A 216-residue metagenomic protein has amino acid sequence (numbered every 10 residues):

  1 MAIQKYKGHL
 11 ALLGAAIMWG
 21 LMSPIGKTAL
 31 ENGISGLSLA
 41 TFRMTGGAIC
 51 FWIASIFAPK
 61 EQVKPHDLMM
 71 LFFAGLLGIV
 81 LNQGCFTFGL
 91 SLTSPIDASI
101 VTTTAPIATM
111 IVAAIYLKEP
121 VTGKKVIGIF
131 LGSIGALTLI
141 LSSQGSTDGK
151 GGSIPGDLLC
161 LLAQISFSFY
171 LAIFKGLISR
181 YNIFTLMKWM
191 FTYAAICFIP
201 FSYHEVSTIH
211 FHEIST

Functional and structural regions predicted by a protein language model:
M1-F42, G149-G176, I196-P200: Glycine-/small-residue-enriched transmembrane alpha-helix faces in small-molecule transporters and effluxers
M18-S23, W52-T102, T138: Specific transmembrane alpha-helical segments of multi-pass solute transporters/efflux pumps, especially DMT/EamA
P24-G36, L90-S91, I140-S153, S202-T216: Membrane-interface helix termini and inter-helical loops of multi-pass transporters
A29, L39, R43, G89 (+5 more regions): Hydrophobic/aromatic residues within transmembrane alpha-helices of multi-pass small-molecule transporters
E31-L81, A108, S166-I173, M187-V206: Transmembrane alpha-helices of multi-pass small-molecule transport proteins
E31-S38, G84-T104, S179-F184: Structural motif at transmembrane-helix junctions in multi-pass transporters
F51, F72, V112, V121-S143 (+2 more regions): Hydrophobic transmembrane alpha-helices of multi-pass small-molecule transport proteins
E61, P65-M70, T102, K118-T138 (+2 more regions): Loop-to-transmembrane alpha-helix entry segments
